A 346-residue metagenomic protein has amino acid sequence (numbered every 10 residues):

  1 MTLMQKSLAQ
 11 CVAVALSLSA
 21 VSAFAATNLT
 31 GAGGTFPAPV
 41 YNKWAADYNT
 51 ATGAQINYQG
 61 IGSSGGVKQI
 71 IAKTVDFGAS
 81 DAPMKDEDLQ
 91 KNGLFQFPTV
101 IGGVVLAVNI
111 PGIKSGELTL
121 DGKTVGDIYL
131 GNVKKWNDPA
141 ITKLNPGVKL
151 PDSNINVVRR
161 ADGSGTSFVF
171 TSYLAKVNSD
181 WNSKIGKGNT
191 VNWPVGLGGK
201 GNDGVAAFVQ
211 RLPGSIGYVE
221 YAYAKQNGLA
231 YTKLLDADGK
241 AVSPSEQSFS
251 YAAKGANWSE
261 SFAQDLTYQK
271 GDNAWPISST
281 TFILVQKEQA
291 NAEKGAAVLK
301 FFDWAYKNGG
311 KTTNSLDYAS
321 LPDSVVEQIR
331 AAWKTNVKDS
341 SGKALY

Functional and structural regions predicted by a protein language model:
M1-C11: Bacterial N-terminal signal peptides that target proteins for export
C11-S22: Bacterial N-terminal signal peptides
A25-Y346: Flexible loop/hinge segments at secondary-structure junctions
